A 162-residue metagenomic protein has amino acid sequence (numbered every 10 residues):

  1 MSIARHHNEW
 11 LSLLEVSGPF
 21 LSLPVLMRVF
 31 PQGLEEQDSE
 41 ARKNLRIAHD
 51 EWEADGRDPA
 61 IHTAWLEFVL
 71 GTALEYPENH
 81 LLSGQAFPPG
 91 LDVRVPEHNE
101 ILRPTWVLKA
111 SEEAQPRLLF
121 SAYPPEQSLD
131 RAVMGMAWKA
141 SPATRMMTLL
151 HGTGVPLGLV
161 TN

Functional and structural regions predicted by a protein language model:
M1-T161: Nucleic acid-processing catalytic cores of prokaryotic defense/repair systems
